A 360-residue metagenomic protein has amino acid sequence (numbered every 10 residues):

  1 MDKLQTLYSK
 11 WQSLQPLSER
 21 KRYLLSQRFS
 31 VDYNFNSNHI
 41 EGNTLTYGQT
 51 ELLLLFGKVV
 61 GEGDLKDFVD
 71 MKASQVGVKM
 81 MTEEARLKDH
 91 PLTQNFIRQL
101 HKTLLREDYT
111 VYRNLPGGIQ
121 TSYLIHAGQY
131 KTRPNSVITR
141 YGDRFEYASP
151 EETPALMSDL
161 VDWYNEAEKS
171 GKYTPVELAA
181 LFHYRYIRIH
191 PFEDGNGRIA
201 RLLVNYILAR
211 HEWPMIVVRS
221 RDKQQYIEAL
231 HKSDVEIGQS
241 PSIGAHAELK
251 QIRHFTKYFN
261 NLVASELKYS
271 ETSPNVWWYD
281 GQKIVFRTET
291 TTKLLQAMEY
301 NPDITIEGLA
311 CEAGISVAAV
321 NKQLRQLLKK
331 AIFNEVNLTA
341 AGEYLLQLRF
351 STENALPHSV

Functional and structural regions predicted by a protein language model:
M1-V360: FIC/Doc superfamily catalytic core
